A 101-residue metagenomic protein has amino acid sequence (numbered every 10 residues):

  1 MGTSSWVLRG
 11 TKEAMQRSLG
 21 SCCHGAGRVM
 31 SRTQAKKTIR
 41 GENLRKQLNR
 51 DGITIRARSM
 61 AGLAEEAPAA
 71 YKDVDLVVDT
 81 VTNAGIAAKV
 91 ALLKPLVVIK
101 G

Functional and structural regions predicted by a protein language model:
M1-G101: Domain-length cofactor-binding catalytic modules of enzymes
